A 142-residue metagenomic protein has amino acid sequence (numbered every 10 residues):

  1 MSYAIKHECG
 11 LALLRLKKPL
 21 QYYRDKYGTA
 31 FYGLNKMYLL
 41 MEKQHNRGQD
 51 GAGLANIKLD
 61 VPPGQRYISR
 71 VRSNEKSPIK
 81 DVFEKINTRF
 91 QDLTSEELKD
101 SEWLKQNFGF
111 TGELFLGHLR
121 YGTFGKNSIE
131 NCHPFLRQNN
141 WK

Functional and structural regions predicted by a protein language model:
M1-K142: N-terminal glutamine amidotransferase
